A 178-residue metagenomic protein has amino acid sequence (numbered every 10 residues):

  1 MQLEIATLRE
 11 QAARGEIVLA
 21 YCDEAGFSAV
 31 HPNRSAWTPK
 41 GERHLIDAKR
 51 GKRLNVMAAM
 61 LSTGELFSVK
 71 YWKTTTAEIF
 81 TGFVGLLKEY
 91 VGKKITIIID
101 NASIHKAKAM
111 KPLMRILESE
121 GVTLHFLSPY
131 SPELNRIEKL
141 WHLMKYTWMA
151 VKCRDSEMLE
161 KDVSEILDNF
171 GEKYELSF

Functional and structural regions predicted by a protein language model:
M1-F178: Short functional hotspots at interaction and active-site rims
